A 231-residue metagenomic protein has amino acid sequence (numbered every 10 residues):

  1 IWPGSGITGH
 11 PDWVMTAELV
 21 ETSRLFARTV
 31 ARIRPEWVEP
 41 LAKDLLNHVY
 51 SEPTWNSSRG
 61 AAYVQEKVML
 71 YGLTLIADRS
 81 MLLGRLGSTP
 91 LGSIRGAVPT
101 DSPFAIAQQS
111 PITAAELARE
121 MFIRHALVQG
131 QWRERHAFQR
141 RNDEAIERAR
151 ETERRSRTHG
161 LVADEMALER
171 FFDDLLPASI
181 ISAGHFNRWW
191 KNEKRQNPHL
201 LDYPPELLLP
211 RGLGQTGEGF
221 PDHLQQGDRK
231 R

Functional and structural regions predicted by a protein language model:
I1-R231: C-terminal accessory domains/tails appended to large, multi-domain proteins
